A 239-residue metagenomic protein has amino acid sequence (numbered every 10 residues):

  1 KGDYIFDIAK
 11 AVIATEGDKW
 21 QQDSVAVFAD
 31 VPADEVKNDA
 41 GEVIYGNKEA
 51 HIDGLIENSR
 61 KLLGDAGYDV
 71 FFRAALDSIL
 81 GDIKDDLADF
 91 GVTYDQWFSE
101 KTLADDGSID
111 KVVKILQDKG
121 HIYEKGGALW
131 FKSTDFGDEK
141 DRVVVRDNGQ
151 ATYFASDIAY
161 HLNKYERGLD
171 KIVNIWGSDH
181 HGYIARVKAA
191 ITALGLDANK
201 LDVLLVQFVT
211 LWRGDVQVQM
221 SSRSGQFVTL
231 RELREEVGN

Functional and structural regions predicted by a protein language model:
K1-N239: NTP-dependent nucleotidyl-transfer catalytic core
